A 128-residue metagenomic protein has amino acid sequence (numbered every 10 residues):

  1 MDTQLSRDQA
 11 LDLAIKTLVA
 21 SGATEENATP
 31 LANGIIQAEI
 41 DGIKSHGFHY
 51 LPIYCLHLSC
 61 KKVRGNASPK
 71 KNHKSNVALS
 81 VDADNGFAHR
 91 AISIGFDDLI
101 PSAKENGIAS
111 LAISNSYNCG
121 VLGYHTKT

Functional and structural regions predicted by a protein language model:
M1-S21: Generic N-terminal amphipathic, Lys/Arg-enriched alpha-helix
T17, S80-D84, A109-S114: Short glycine-rich or small-residue beta-strand-to-loop segments that form or flank ligand, phosphate, metal/Fe-S
V19-G22, Q37-K44: N-terminal and secondary-structure boundary signal
G47-I100: Active-site cofactor/substrate anionic-group-binding motifs, chiefly glycine- and Lys/Arg-rich phosphate-binding loops
I100-E105, I113: Conserved nucleotide-cofactor-binding alpha/beta core module
I108-T128: Glycine-rich anion/phosphate-binding loop at the beta-strand->alpha-helix junction
